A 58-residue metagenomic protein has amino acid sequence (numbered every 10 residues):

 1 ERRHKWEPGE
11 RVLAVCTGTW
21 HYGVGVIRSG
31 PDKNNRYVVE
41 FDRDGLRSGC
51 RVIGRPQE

Functional and structural regions predicted by a protein language model:
E1-R2: Short alpha-helix capping/helix-loop boundary micro-motifs
P8-P56: Basic/aromatic-rich interaction segments and small domains that mediate binding to polyanionic partners
